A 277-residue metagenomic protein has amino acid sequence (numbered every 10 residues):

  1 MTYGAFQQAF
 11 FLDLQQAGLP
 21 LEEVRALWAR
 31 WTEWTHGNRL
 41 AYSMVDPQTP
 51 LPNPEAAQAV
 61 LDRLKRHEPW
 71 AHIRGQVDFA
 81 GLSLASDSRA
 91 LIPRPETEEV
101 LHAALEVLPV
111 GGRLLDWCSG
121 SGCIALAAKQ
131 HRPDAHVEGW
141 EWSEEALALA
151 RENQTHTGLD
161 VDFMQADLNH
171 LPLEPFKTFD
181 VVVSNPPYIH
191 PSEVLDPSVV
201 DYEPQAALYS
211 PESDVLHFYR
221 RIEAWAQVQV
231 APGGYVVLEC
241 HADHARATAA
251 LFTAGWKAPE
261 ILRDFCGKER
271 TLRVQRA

Functional and structural regions predicted by a protein language model:
M1-R74: N-terminal auxiliary segments of SAM/dcSAM-dependent transferases
H36, R66-G75, L82, D87 (+4 more regions): Glycine-rich, flexible loop/turn motifs
L51-E55, E106-R113, D134, H170-K177 (+1 more regions): Short, glycine- and charge-enriched coil/turn segments that flank and shape catalytic ligand pockets
N53, P93-E96, F218: An acidic site on a long C-lobe helix of protein kinase domains
A59-R132, V137-L149, Q165, R273: SAM-dependent Rossmann-like transferase core, predominantly class I methyltransferases with a strong bias toward
A135, W140-R276: S-adenosylmethionine
